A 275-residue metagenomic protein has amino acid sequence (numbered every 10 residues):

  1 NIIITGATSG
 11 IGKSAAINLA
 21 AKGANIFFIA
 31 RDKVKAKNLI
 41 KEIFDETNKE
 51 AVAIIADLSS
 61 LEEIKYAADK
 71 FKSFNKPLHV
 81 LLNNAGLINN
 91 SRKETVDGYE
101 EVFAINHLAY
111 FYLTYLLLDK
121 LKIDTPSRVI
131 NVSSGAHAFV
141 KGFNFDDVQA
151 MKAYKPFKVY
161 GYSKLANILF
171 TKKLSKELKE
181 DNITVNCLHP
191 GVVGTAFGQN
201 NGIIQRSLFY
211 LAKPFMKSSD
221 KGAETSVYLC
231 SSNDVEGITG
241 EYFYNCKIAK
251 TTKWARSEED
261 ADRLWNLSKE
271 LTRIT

Functional and structural regions predicted by a protein language model:
N1-A196, N201, L271-T275: Rossmann-fold NAD(P)H-dependent dehydrogenase/reductase core
D45, N90, H107-L108, I204 (+4 more regions): Alpha-helix boundary/capping detector
I64, S163, C187, F209-K250 (+2 more regions): C-terminal helical subdomain
A150-M151, I203-A212: A short C-terminal helix-loop "cap" of Rossmann-like NAD(P)-dependent dehydrogenase/epimerase domains
